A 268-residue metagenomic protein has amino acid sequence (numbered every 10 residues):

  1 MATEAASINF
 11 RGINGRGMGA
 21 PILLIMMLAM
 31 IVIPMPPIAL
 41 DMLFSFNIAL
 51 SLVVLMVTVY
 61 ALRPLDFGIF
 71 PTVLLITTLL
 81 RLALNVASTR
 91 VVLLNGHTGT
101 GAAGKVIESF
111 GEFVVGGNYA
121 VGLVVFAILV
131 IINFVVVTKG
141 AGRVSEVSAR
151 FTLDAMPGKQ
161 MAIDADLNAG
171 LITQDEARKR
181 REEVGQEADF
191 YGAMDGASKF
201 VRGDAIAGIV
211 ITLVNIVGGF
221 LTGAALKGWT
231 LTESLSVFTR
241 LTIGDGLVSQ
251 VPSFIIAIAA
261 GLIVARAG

Functional and structural regions predicted by a protein language model:
A2-A5, A20-I25, I31-V32, L52: N-terminal accessory targeting/assembly segments
A2-F10, L40, N47, L55-I76 (+4 more regions): Juxtamembrane helix-loop transition segments at the membrane interface in multi-pass membrane proteins
I8-P21: N-terminal membrane topogenic signal
N9-G12, N85, T89, I206-G218: Alpha-helical transmembrane segments of integral membrane proteins, especially early/N-terminal helices
A20-L24, P34-I48, G68-T78, F113-K139 (+2 more regions): Hydrophobic alpha-helical transmembrane segments
M30-M35, V59, K199-F200: Hydrophobic alpha-helical transmembrane segments
V53-L55, Q250: Canonical hydrophobic alpha-helical transmembrane segment
